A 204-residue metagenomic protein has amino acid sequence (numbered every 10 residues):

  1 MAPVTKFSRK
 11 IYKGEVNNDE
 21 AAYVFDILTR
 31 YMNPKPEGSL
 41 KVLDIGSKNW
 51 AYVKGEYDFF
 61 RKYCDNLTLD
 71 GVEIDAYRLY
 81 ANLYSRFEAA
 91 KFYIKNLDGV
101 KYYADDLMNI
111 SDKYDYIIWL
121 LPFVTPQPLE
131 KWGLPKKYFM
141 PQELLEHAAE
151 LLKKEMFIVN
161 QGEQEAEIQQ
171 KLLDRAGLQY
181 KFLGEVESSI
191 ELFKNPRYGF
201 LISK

Functional and structural regions predicted by a protein language model:
M1-G38: Class I SAM-dependent methyltransferase Rossmann-like catalytic core, especially the SAM/SAH-binding loop
T5, R9-G14, A166-K204: Class I S-adenosyl-L-methionine
P36, Y63, E150-K153: A generic alpha-to-beta junction signature in SAM-dependent methyltransferases
L43, S47-K101, D106: Class I SAM-dependent methyltransferase SAM/SAH-binding core
D105-I118: A short acidic, Gly/Pro-enriched loop at the edge of an enzyme's catalytic core that lines a small-molecule cofactor
Y116-Y138: A short SAM/SAH-binding and catalytic strip from SAM-dependent methyltransferases
P122, M156, N160-Q164: Short strand-turn motif at the edge of the Rossmann-like AdoMet-binding core
K131-K154: A short glycine-rich, Lys/Arg-flanked "PGG" loop and its adjoining helix->strand segment in the class I
